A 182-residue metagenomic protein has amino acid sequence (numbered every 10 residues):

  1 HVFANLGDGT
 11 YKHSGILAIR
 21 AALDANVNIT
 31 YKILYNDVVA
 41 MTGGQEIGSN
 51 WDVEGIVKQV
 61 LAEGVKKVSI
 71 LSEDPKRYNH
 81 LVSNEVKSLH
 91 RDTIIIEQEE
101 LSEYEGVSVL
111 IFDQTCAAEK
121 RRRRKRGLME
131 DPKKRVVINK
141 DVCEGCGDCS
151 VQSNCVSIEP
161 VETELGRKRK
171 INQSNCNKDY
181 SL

Functional and structural regions predicted by a protein language model:
H1-M41, G48-V53, I95: Thiamine diphosphate
H1-V2, G7, D24-T30, E63-K67 (+3 more regions): Short coil/turn connectors at secondary-structure junctions
H1-V2, N28, V38, K67-P75 (+4 more regions): N-terminal export/assembly segments and adjacent metallocofactor-ligating motifs of anaerobic energy-metabolism
G9-Y11, L17-A18, L34-V39, E46 (+6 more regions): Short, glycine-/Ser/Thr-/acidic-enriched flexible segments
A22-A25, K32, Q59-K66, L71 (+4 more regions): Change "in soluble alpha/beta enzymes" to "in soluble alpha/beta proteins
V38-L128, P132: Glycine-rich ThDP/TPP pyrophosphate-binding loop and its adjacent helix/strand module within ThDP-dependent enzymes
Q114-T115, K120-R126, E144-L182: Iron-sulfur cluster-binding cysteine motifs and their immediate structural context in ferredoxin-like electron-transfer
P132-D148: Short, flexible loop segments at boundaries between secondary-structure elements
